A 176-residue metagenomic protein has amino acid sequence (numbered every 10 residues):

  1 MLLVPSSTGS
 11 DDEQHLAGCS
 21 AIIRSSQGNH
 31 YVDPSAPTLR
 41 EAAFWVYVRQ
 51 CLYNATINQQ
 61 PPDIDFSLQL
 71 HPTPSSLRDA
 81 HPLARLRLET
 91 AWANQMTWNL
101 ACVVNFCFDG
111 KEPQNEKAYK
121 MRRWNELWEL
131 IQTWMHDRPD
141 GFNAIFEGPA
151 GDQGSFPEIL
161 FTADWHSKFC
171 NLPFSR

Functional and structural regions predicted by a protein language model:
M1-D11, C19-G28, W45-T56, K117 (+1 more regions): Hydrophobic/aromatic-rich effector regions of fungal transcription factors
M1-S7, N54-Q60, L77-L88: C-terminal transcriptional activation/regulatory domains of eukaryotic transcription factors
S7-D11, S35, L39, L88: Short, well-structured alpha-helical patches and their helix-loop capping segments that border functional surfaces
D11-I22, L39, A43, E116-W134: Extended, well-ordered alpha-helical scaffold segments
S20-G28, H71-S76, Q132, H136: Amphipathic alpha-helical segments of tetratricopeptide repeats
Q27-P37: Flexible helix-coil transition and linker loops at the boundaries of alpha-helical arrays
S35-D79: Eukaryote-biased recognition of C-terminal alpha-helical segments
S76-R176: Cytosolic regulatory protein-protein interaction regions
